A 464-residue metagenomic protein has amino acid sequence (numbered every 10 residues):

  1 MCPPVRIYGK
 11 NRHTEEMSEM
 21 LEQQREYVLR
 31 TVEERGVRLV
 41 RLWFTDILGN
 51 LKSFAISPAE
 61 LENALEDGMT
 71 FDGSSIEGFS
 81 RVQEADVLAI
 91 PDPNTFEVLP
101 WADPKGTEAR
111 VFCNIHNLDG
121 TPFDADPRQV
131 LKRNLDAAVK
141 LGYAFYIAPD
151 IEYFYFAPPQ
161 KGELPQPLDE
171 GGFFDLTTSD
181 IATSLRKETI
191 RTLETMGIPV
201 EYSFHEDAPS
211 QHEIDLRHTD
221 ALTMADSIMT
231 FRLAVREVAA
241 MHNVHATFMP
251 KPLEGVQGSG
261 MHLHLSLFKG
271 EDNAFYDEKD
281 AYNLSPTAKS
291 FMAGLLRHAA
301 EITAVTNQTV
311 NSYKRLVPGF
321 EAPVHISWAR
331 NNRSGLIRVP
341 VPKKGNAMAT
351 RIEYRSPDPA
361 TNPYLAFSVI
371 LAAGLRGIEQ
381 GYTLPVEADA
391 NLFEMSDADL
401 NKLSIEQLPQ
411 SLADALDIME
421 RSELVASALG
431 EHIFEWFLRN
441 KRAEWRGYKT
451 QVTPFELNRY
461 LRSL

Functional and structural regions predicted by a protein language model:
C2-E19: Short, Lys/Arg-enriched N-terminal segments with co-localized hydrophobic residues within the first ~10-30 amino acids
S18-L464: Glycine-rich, acidic/polar active-site loops that bind/position phosphate-bearing ligands
